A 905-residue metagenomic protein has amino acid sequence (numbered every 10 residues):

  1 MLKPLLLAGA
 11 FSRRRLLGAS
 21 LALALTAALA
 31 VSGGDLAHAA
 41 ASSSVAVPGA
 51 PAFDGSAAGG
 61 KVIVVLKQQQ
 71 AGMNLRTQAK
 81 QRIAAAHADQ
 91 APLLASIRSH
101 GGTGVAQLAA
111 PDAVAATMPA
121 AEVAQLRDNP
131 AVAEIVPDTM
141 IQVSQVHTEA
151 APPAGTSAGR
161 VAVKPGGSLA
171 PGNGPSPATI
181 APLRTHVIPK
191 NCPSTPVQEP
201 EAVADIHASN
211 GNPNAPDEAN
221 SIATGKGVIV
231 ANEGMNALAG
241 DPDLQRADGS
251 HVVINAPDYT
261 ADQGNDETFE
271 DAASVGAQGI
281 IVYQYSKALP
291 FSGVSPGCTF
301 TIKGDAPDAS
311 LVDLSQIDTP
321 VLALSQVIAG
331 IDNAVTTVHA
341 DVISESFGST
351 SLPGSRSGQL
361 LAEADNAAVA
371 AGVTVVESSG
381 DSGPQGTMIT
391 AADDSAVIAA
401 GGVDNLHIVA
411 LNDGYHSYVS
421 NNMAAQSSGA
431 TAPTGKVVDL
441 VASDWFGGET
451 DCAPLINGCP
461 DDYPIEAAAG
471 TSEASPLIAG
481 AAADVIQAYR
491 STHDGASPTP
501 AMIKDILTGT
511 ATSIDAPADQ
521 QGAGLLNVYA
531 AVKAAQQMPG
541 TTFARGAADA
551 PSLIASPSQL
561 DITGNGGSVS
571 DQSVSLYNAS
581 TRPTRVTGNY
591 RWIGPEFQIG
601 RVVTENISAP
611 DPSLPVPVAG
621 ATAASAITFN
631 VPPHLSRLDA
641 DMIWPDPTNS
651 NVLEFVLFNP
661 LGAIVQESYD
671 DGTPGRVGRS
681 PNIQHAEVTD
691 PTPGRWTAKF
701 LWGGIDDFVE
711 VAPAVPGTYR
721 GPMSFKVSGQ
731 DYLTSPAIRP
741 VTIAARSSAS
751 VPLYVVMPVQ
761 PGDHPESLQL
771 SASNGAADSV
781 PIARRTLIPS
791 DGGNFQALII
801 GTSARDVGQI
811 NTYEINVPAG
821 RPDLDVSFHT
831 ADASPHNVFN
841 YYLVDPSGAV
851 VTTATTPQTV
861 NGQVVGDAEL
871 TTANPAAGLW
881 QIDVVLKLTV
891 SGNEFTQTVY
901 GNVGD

Functional and structural regions predicted by a protein language model:
L2, A39, V45, L94-S209 (+2 more regions): Autoinhibitory propeptides
A40, A57, D128-P130, A162-V163 (+13 more regions): Subtilisin-like serine protease catalytic core
G234, A392-A483: Extracellular S/T/G-rich loop segment that most often corresponds to the catalytic His/Ser-adjacent loop
K303, L440, Q487-T581, S779-R784: C-terminal subdomain of the subtilisin-like protease fold in secreted/lumenal serine endopeptidases
D313-A396, H407, T434-G435, A453 (+1 more regions): Substrate-binding/access-modulating region of protease and related hydrolase catalytic domains
N422, Q536-P583, R591, G600-P615 (+3 more regions): Beta-sheet-dominated interaction scaffolds and their linkers
N589-I599, P615-D671, R805-T859: Acidic, Ser/Thr/Pro-rich low-complexity intrinsically disordered segments
N589-N606, I627, V656-I664, T692-P761 (+5 more regions): C-terminal edge strands of extracellular/lumenal beta-sandwich accessory domains
